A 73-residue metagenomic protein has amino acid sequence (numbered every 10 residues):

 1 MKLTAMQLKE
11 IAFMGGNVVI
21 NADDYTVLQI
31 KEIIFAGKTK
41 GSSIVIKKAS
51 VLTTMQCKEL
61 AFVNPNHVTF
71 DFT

Functional and structural regions predicted by a protein language model:
M1-T73: General marker for long, soluble alpha-helical cores
